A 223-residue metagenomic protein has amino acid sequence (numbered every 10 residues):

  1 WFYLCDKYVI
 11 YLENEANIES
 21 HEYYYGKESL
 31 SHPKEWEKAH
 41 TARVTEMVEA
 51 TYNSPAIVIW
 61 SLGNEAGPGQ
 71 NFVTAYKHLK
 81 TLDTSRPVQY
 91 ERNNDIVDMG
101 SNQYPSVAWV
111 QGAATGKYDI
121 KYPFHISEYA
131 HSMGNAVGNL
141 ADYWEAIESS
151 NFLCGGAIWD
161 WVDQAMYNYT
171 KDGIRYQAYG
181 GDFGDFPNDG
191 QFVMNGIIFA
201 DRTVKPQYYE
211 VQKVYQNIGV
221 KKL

Functional and structural regions predicted by a protein language model:
W1-F199: Substrate-binding/catalytic cleft of secreted carbohydrate-active enzymes, primarily glycoside hydrolases
D201-L223: Surface beta-strand/loop "capping" patches
